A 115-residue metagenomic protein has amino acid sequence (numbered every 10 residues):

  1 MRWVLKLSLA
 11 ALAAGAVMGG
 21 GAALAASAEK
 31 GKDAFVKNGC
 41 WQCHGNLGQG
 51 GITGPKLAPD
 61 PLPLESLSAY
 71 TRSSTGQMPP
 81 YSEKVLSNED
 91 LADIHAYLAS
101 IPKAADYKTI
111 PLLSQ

Functional and structural regions predicted by a protein language model:
M1-A26, T109-Q115: N-terminal export/targeting leaders of redox proteins
S8, W41, G50, L64-E65 (+2 more regions): A broad, structure-centric signal for solvent-exposed, well-ordered loop/edge residues that line or flank functional
G19-A22, P61, V85: Residues at alpha-helix boundaries and short interhelical turns
A26-K30, K37-N38, N46, P80-Q115: Flexible coil segments in periplasmic/lumen-exposed cytochrome c-class electron-transfer proteins
K32-V36, Q42-P80, Q115: Gly/Gly-Pro-rich "capping" loops immediately C-terminal to redox-active cysteine motifs in periplasmic/lumenal
